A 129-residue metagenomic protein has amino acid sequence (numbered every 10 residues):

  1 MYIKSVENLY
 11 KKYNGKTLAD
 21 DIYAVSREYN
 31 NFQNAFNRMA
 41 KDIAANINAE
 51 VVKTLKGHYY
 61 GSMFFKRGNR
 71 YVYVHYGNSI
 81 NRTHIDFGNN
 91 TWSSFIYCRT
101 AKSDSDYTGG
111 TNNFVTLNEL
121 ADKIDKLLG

Functional and structural regions predicted by a protein language model:
M1-Y2, K126-G129: Short intrinsically disordered terminal tails
Y2-N69, D104: Negatively charged, low-complexity tracts enriched in Asp/Glu with abundant Ser/Thr
V6-L9, L120, I124: Generic structural signal of hydrophobic/aromatic residues within well-ordered alpha-helices of folded domains
L55-D122: Intrinsically disordered, low-complexity regulatory segments enriched in Ser/Thr/Pro and charged residues
